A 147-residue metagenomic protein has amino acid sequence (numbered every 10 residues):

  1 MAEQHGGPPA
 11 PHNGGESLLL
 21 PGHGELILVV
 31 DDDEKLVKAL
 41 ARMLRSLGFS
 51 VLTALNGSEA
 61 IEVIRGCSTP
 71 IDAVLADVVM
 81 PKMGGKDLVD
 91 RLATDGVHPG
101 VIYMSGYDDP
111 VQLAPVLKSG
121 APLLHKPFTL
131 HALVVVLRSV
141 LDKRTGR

Functional and structural regions predicted by a protein language model:
M1-G15: C-terminal catalytic ATP-binding subdomain
K38-S46: Charged docking surfaces used in two-component/phosphorelay signaling
A41, F128-V140, T145: C-terminal output helix
A41, T53-A73, L113: Acidic, metal-coordinating helix/loop segments flanking the phosphotransfer/catalytic sites of two-component signaling
N56-E59, M83-L88: Acidic catalytic/metal-coordinating carboxylates
R65-T69, R91-H98, L113-S119: Conserved phosphotransfer cores of two-component systems
D77, S105: Active-site residues of response regulator receiver
M80: Receiver (REC) domain active-site loop signature in two-component systems and cognate sites in sensor histidine kinases
